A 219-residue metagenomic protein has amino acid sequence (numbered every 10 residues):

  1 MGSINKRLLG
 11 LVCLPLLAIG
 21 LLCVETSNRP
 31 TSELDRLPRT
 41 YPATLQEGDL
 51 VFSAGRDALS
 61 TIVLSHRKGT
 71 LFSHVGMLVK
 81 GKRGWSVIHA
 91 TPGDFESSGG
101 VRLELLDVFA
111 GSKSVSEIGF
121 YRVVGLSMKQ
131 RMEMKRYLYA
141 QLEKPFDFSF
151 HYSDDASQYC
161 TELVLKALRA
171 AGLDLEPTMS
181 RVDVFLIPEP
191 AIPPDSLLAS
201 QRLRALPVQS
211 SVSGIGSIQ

Functional and structural regions predicted by a protein language model:
M1-G2: N-terminal Lys/Arg-rich, disordered targeting/topogenic segments
N5-Q219: Cysteine-nucleophile amide-bond enzymes
